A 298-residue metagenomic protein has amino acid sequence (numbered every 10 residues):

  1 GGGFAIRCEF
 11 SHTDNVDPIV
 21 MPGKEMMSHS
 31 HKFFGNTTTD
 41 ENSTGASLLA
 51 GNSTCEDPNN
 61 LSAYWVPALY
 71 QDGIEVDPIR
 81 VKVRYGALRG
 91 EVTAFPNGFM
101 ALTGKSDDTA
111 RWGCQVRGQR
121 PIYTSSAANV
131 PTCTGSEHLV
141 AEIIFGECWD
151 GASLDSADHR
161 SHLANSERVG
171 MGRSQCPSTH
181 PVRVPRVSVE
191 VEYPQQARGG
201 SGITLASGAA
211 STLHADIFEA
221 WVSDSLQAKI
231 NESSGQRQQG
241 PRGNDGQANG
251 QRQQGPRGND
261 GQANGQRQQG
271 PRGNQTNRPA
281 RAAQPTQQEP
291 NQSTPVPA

Functional and structural regions predicted by a protein language model:
G1-S28, K32-I144, D150-G246, V296-A298: Primary mode marks residue(s) on the alpha4-beta5-alpha5 output face of response regulator receiver
S11, N15, N249, N264 (+2 more regions): Residue-level detector of alpha-helical transmembrane segments in integral membrane proteins
N244-D245, N249, N259-D260, N264 (+1 more regions): Asp/Glu-rich intrinsically disordered low-complexity tracts
Q266-A298: Long, low-complexity, intrinsically disordered segments
